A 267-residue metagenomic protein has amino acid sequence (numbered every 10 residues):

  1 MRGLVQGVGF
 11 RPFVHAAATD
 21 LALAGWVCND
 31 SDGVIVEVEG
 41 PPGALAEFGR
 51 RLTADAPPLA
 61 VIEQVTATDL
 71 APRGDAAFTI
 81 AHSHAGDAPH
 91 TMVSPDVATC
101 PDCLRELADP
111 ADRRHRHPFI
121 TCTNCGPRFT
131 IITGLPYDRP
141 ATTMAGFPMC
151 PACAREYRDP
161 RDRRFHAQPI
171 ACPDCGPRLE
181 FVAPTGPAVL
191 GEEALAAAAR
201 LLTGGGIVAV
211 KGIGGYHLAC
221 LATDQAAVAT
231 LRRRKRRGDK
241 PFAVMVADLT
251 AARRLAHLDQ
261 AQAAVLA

Functional and structural regions predicted by a protein language model:
M1-P169, P173-E180, E192: Intrinsically disordered, low-complexity, mixed-charge
V14, A198, L231: Aromatic/hydrophobic pocket-lining residues that form π-stacking "cages" and hydrophobic walls in ligand
L45, L195, D224-V228: Amphipathic alpha-helical segments in well-structured domains
D69, G215-A267: A phosphate-binding glycine/aspartate-rich beta-alpha loop in the early core of alpha/beta enzymes
C103, V210, A219-T223: N-terminal amphipathic, basic-rich helices that act as targeting or association modules
T123, P173, K211, M245-A247: Short beta-strand segments
C175-G204: N- or domain-start disorder-to-order transition segments that initiate the globular core
L202, V208-Y216: Glycine-rich N-terminal segment of FAD-binding domains in flavoprotein oxidoreductases, spanning the beta-loop-helix
